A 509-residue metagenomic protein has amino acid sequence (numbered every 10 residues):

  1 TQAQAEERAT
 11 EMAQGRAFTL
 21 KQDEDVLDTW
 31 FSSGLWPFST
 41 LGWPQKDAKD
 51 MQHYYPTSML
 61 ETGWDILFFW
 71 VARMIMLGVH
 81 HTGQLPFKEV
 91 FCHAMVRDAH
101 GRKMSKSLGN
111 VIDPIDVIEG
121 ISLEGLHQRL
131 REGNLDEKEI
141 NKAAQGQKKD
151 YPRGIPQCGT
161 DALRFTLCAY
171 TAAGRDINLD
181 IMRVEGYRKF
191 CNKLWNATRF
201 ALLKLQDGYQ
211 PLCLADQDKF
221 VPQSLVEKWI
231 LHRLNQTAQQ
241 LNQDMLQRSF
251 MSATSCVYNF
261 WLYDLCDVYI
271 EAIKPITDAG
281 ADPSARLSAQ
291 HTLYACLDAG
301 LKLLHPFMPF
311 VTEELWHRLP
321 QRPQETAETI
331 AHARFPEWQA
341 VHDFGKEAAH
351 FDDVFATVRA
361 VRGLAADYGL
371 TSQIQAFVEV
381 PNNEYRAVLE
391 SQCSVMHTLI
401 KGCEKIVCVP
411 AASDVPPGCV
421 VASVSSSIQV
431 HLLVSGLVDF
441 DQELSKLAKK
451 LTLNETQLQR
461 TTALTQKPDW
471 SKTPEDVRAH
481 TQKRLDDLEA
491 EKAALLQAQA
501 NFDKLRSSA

Functional and structural regions predicted by a protein language model:
T1-D207, I230-I273, T277, H291-L304: Structured secondary-structure scaffolds
L20, R97-D98, L108, G208-N242 (+1 more regions): Acidic, turn-prone loop/beta-hairpin segments
F38, H53, F69, I115 (+11 more regions): Feature representing long, continuous alpha-helical segments
S39-L41, L108, R164-C168, V311-L319 (+1 more regions): Short hydrophobic alpha-helical segments that form membrane-spanning helices or hydrophobic packing faces of helical
G83-E89, Q128-R129, D176-N178, L304-H317 (+3 more regions): Acidic/polar loop patches that form or flank catalytic/metal-binding clefts of enzymes that bind anionic ligands
D150, L179-G186, P222-V226, M245 (+10 more regions): Non-transmembrane, amphipathic alpha-helical segments
E185, R318-A509: C-terminal low-complexity, glycine/proline- and small-hydrophobic-enriched intrinsically disordered tails that act as
S255-V257, L287, H291, E475-K483: Short, charged, amphipathic alpha-helical segments
